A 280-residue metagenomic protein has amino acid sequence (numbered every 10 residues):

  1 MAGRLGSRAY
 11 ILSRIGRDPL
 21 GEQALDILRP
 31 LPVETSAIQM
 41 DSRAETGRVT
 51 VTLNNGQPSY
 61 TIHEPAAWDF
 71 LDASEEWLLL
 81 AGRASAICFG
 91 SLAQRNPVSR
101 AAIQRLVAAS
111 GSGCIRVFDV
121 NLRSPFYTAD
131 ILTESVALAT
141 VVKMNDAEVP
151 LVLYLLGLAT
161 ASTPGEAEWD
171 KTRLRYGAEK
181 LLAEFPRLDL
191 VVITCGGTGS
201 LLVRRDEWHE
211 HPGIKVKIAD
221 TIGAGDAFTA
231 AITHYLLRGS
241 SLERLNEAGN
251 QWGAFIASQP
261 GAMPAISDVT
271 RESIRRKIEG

Functional and structural regions predicted by a protein language model:
M1-Y10, P30, E179-F185: A short, N-terminal amphipathic alpha-helix
R4, R187-L190, P212-I278: Conserved post-catalytic alpha-helical subdomain immediately downstream of the catalytic base and nucleotide-binding
R8-S91, S273-G280: Conserved N-terminal subdomain of the carbohydrate kinase-like
R8-Y10, E34, I115-V117, T140 (+1 more regions): Residues at the starts of beta-strands that form the adenosine-phosphate
P65, L92, N121-R123, A147-V149 (+1 more regions): Active-site beta-loop-alpha junctions enriched in small/polar residues
A81-R83, P97-G113: Glycosyltransferases and closely related glycan-assembly transferases that use nucleotide-activated donors
S112-C114, F126-W208: Conserved phosphate/ATP/ADP-binding segment of small-molecule kinases
